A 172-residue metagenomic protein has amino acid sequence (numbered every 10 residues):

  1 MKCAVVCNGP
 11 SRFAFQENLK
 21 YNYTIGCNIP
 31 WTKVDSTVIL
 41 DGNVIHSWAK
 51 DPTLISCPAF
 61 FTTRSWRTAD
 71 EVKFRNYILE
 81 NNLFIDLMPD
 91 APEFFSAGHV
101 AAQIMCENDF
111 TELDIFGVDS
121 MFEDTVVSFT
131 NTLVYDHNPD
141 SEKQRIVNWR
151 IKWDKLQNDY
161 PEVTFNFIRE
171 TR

Functional and structural regions predicted by a protein language model:
M1-R172: Metal-ion/cofactor- or nucleotide/acyl-coenzyme-handling active-site neighborhoods
